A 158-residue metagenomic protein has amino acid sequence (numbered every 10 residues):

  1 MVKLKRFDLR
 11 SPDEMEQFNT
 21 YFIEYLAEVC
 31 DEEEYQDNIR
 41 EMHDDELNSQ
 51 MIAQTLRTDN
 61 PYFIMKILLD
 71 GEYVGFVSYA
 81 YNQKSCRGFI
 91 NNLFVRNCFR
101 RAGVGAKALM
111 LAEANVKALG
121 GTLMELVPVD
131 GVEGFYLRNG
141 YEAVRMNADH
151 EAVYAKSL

Functional and structural regions predicted by a protein language model:
V2-R87, N91, R96, M146-D149: Acetyl-CoA-dependent GNAT
V95, R101-A114, R138: Conserved acetyl-CoA-binding loop-helix of GNAT-fold acetyltransferases
L109, V116-V129: Conserved GNAT acetyl-CoA-binding A-motif
M124-F135, A148-E151: Conserved beta-strand-loop-alpha-helix junction that forms the acyl-donor binding cleft
L137-N147: Conserved acetyl-CoA-binding loop of GNAT-fold acetyltransferases
Y154-L158: Short beta-strand-to-coil "C-cap" segments at the C-terminal boundary of structured domains/repeats, marking
